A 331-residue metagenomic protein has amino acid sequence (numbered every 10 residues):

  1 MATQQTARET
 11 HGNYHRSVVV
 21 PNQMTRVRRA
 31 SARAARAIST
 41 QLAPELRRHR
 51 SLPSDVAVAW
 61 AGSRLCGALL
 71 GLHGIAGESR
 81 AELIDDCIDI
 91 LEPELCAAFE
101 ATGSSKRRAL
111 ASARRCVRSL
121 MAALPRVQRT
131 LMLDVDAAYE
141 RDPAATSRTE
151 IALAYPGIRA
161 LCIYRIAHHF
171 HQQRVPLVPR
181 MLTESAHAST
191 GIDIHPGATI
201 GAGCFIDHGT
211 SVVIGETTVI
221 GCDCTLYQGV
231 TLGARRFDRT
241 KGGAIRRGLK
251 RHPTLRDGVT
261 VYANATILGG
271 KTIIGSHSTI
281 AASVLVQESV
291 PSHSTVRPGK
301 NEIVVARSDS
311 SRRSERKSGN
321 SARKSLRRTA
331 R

Functional and structural regions predicted by a protein language model:
M1-E184, R312-R331: Terminal amphipathic alpha-helical/low-complexity segments used for targeting or macromolecular assembly
H187-D309: Structural signal for interior beta-strand "rungs" in well-ordered beta-sheet cores of soluble enzyme domains
